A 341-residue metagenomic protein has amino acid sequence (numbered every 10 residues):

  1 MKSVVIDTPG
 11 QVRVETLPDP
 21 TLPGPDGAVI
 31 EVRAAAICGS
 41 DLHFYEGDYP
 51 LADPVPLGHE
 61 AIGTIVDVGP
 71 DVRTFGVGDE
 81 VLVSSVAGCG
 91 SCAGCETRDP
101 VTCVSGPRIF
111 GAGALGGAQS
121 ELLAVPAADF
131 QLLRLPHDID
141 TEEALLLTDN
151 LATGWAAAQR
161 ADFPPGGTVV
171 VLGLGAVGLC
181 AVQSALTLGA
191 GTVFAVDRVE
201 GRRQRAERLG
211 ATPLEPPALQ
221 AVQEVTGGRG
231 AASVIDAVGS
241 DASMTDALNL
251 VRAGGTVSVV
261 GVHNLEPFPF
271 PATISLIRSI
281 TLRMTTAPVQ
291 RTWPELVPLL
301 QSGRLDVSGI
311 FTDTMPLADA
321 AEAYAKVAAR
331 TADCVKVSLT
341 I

Functional and structural regions predicted by a protein language model:
M1-S3, T245-L248, Q290-I341: C-terminal hydrophobic helical "lid"/dimerization subdomain of Rossmann-like NAD(P)H-dependent oxidoreductases
P18-A35, E46-A93, P136-D138: Glycine-rich beta-strand-centered segment in the early N-terminal region that forms part of a ligand/cofactor-binding
P23-P25, G76, P164, R252 (+1 more regions): Residue-level recognition of short, solvent-exposed, well-ordered loop/turn junctions that link secondary-structure
G27, E60, D79-E80, G94 (+5 more regions): Residue-level marker of beta-strand positions
V81, H137-P216: Mid-domain Rossmann-like dinucleotide-binding core that forms the NAD(H)/NADP(H) cofactor-binding site
C89-L172, S308: NAD(P)H dinucleotide-binding glycine-rich loop of Rossmann-like/cofactor-binding domains, especially the beta1-alpha1
A161, Q204, R208-T281: Glycine-rich cofactor phosphate-binding loops and adjacent beta1-alpha1 units of small-molecule cofactor enzyme domains
T256-S258, F270-G309: Rossmann-fold dehydrogenase core element
